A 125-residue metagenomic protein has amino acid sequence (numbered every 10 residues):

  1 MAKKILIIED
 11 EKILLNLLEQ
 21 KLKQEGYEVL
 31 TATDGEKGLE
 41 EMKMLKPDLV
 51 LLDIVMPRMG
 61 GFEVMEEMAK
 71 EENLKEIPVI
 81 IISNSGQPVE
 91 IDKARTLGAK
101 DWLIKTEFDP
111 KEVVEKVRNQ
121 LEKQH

Functional and structural regions predicted by a protein language model:
E9: Conserved acidic carboxylate
N16-Q24: Charged docking surfaces used in two-component/phosphorelay signaling
G26-T33, E41: Short hydrophobic/Thr-rich beta-strand motif most characteristic of the beta2 strand and flanking loop of CheY-like
D34-K37, G60-E66: Acidic catalytic/metal-coordinating carboxylates
L45-L51: Active-site beta3 strand of CheY-like receiver
D53, S83: Active-site residues of response regulator receiver
M56: Receiver (REC) domain active-site loop signature in two-component systems and cognate sites in sensor histidine kinases
